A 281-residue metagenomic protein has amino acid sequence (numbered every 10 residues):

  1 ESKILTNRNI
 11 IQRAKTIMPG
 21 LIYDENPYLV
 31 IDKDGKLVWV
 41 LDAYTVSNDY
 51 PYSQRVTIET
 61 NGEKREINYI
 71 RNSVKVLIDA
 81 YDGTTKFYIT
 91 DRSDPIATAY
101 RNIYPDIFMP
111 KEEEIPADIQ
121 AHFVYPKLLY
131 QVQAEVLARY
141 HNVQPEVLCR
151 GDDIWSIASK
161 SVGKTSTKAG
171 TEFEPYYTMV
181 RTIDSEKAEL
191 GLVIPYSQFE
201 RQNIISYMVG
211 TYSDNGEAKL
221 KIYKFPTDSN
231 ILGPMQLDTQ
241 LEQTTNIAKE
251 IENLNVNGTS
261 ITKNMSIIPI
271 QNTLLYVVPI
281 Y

Functional and structural regions predicted by a protein language model:
E1-S53, R71-S73, D79-Y81: A conserved hydrophobic secondary-structure block that centers on an alpha-helix together with its immediately flanking
I4, E63-I67, Q198: Hydrophobic alpha-helical scaffolding
L5, K15-M18, D32, I96-Y281: Accessory, solvent-exposed terminal regions and/or long lumenal/extracellular loops of proteins
Q12, E66-A121: Soluble extramembrane regions of membrane proteins in the secretory/endomembrane system
P27-K33, L37-I70, M109, H141 (+3 more regions): Mature hydrolase/peptidase catalytic cores and their serpin-fold inhibitory cores, especially in secreted
L37-V40, S73-V76, T84-K86, E189-G191 (+2 more regions): Beta-sheet entry/capping signal
A43-S47, I78, D91-R92, Y196 (+1 more regions): Short, flexible loop/turn elements at secondary-structure junctions
Y52-F87, S206-E217: A short, surface-exposed beta-strand/turn
